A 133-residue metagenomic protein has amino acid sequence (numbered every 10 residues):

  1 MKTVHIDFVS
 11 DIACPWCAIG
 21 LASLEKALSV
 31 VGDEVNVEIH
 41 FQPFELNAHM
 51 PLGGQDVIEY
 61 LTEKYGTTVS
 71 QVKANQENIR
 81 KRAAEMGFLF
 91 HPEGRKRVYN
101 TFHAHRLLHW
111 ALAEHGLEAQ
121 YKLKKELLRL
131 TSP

Functional and structural regions predicted by a protein language model:
M1-K2, G32: Contiguous N-terminal and early-domain "leader" segments and peripheral loops that mark the onset or edge of a domain
K2-P15, G20-L24, I39-Q42: Short active-site neighborhood of thiol/selenol oxidoreductases, capturing the structured segment around
A22-T131: Structural alpha/beta surface segment adjacent to cysteine/selenocysteine redox centers across thiol/disulfide enzymes
